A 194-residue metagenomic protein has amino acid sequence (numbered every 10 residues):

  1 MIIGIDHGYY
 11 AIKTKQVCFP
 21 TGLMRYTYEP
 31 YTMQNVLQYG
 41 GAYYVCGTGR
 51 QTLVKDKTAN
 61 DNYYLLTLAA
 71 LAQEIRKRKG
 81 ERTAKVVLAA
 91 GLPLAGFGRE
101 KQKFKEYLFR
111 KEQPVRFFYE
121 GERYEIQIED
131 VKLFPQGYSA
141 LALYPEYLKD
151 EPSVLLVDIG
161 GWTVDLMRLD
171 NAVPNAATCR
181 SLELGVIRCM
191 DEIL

Functional and structural regions predicted by a protein language model:
M1-V154, N171-R188, E192: Nucleotide/phosphate-binding catalytic cleft detector across ATP-hydrolyzing and phosphate-transferring enzymes
S153-L155, W162-R168: Conserved active-site beta-strand-loop modules that form the wall/rim of enzyme catalytic pockets and either contain
D158-G161, G185: Short, contiguous, pocket-lining structural segments that sit at or immediately flank catalytic/ligand-binding sites
